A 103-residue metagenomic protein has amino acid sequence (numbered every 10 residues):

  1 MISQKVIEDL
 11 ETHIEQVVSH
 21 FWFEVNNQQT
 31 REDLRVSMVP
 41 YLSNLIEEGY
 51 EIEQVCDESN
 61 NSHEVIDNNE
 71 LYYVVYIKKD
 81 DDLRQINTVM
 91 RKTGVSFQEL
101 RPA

Functional and structural regions predicted by a protein language model:
M1-A103: Structured, hydrophobic secondary-structure cores that serve as assembly/anchoring elements
